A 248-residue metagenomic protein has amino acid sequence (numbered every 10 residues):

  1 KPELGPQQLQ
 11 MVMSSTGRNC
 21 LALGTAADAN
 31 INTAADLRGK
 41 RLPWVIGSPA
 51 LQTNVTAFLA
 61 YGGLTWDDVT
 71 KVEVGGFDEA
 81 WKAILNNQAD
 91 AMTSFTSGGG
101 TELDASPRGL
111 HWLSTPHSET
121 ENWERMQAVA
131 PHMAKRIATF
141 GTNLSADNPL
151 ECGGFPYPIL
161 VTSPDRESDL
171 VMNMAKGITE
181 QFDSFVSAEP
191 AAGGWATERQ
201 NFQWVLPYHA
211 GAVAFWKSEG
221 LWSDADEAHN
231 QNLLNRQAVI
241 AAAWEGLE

Functional and structural regions predicted by a protein language model:
P2-T16, G141-E151: A structural signal for short loop-to-beta-strand junctions that line the ligand-binding cleft of periplasmic/secreted
P6, W66, A91, S223-D224: Residue-level detector of short coil/turn "hinge" positions at structural boundaries
P6-Q7, R18-C20, G39, P107-L110 (+1 more regions): Extracytoplasmic
L9-M11, A22, A91: Structural motif
R18-N86, S97, F202-F215: Bilobed "Venus flytrap"/periplasmic-binding protein-like clamshell domains and structurally analogous long
A29, W66-L170: Pocket-lining segment of extracytoplasmic ligand-binding domains
G47-A57, H132-Q200, W204-V205: Ligand-binding clefts/hinges and TM-proximal coupling segments of bilobed small-molecule sensing domains
T96-W112, D169-N173, T179-E248: An extracytoplasmic/periplasmic, membrane-proximal ligand-sensing/linker region
